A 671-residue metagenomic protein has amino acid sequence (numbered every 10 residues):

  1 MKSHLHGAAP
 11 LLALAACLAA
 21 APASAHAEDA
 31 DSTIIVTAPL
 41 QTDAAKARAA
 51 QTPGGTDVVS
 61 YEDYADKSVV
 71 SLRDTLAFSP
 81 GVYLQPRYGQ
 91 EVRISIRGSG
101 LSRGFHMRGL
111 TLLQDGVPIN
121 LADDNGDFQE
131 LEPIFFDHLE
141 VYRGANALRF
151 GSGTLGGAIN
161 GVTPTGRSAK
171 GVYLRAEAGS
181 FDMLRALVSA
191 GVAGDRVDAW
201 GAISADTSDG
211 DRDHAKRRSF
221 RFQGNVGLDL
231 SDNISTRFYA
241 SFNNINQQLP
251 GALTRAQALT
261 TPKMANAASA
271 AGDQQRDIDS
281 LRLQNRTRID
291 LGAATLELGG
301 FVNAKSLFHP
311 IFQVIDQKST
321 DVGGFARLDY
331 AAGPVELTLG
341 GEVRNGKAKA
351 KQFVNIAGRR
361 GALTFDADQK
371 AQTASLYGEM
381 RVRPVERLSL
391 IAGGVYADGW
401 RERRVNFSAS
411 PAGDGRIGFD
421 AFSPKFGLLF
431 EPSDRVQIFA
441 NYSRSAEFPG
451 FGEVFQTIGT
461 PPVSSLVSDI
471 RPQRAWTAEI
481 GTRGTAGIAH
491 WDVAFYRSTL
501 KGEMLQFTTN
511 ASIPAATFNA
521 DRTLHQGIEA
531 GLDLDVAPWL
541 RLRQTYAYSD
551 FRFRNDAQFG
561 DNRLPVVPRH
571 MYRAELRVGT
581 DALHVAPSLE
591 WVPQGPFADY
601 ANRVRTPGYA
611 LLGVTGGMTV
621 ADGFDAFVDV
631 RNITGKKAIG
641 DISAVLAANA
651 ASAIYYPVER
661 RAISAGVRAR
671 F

Functional and structural regions predicted by a protein language model:
D31-K67, V92-R93, L110: N-terminal periplasmic "start-of-domain" segments of outer-membrane beta-barrel proteins
A38, A446, K501, W591-A598 (+1 more regions): C-terminal beta-signal and adjacent terminal beta-strands/loops of Gram-negative outer-membrane beta-barrel proteins
R73-V117: Extracytoplasmic beta-strand/coil segments of soluble accessory domains associated with Gram-negative outer-membrane
L110, V117-R143: Short acidic/polar hinge/loop motifs at secondary-structure boundaries that mediate gating or recognition
G171, A178-T207, R212-P250, Q274-L291 (+4 more regions): Transmembrane beta-barrel wall of Gram-negative outer-membrane proteins
V197, L296-F308, E431, Q437-S443 (+4 more regions): Membrane-embedded beta-barrel scaffold of Gram-negative outer-membrane proteins
T338-S433, F448, Q558: Signature of Gram-negative outer-membrane beta-barrel scaffolds
V385-L390, D398-G399, Y496-T499, F518-Y600 (+2 more regions): Gram-negative outer-membrane beta-barrel transporters
